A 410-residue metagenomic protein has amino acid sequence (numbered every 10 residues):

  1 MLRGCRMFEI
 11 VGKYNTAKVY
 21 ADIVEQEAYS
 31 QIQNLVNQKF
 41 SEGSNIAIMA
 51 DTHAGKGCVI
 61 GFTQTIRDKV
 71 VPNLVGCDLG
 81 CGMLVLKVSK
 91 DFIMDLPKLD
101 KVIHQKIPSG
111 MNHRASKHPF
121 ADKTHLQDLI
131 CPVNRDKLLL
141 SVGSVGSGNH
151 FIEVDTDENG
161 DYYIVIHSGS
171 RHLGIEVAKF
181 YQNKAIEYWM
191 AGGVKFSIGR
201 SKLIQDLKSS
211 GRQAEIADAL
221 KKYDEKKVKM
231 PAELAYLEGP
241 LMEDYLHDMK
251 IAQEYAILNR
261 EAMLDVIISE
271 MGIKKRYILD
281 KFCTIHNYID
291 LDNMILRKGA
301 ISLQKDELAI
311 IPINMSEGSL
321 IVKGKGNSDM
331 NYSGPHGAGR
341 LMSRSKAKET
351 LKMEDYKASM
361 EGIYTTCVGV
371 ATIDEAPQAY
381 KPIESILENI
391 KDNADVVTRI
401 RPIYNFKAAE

Functional and structural regions predicted by a protein language model:
L2-N34, S41-I48, A54-F62, D68-P72 (+2 more regions): Domain-length cofactor-binding catalytic modules of enzymes
A50-D51, D78: Acidic active-site catalytic centers that drive phospho-/nucleotidyl reactions and related ester hydrolyses
R67, G82, L86-V88, S343-S345: Residues at secondary-structure transition points
P72-H125: A generic, well-ordered mixed alpha/beta core segment in the N-terminal half of proteins
T124-Q127, L308: An acidic, phosphate/nucleotide-engaging active-site surface
